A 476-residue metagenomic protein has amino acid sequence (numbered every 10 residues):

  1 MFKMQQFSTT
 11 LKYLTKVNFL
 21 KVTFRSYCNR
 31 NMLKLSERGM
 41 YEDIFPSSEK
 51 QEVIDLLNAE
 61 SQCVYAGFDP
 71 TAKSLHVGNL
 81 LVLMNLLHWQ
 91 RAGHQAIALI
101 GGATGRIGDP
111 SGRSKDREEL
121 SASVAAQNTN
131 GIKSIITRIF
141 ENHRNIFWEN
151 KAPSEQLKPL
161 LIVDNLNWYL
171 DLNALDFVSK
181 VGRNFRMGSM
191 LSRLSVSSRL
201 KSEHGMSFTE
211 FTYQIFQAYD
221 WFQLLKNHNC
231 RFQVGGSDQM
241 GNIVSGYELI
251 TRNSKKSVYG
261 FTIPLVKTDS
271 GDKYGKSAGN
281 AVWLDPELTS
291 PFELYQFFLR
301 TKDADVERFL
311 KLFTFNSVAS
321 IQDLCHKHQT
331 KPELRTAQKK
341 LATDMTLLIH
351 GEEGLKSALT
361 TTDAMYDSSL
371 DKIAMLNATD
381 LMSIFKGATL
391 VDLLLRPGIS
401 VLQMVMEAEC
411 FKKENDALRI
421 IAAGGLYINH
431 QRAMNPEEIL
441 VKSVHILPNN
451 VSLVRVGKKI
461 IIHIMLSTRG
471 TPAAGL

Functional and structural regions predicted by a protein language model:
M1-K3, G475-L476: A positional/structural detector of protein chain ends, strongest at the extreme C-terminus and weakly at the extreme
F2-Q239, V244-Y247, S254-Y259, D272: NTP-dependent nucleotidyl-transfer catalytic core
E248-L476: Conserved nucleotide- and phosphate/pyrophosphate-binding catalytic cores in adenylate/nucleotidyl-handling enzymes
